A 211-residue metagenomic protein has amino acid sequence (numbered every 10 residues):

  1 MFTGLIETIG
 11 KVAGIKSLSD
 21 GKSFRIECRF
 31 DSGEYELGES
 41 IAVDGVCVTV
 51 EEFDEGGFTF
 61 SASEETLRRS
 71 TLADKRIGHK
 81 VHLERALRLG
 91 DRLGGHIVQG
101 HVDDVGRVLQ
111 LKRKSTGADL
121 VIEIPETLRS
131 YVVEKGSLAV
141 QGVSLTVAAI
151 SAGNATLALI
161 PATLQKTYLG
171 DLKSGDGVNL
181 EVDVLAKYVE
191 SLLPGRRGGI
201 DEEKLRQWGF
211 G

Functional and structural regions predicted by a protein language model:
M1-G211: Conserved loop->alpha-helix
